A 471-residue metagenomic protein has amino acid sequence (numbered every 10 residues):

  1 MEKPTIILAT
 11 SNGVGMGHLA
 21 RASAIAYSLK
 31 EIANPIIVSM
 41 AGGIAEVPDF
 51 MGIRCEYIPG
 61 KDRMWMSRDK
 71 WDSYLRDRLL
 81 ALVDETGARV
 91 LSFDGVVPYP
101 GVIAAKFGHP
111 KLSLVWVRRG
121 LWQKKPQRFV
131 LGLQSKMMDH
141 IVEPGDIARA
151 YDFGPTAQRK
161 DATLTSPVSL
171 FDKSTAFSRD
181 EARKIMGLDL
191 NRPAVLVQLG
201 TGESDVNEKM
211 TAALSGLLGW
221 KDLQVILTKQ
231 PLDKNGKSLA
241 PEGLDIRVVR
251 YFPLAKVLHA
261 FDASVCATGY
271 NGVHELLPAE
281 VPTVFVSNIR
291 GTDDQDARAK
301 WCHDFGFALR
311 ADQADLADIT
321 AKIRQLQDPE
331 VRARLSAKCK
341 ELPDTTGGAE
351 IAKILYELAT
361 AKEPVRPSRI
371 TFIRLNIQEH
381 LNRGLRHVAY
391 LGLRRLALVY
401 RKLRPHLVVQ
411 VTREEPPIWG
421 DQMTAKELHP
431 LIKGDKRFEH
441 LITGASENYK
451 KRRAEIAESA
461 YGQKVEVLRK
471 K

Functional and structural regions predicted by a protein language model:
E2-V14, S28-A81, D312: Conserved nucleotide-sugar phosphate-binding/catalytic loop shared by glycosyltransferases and other
A9-R21, E46, S204-V206, G420: A short, glycine/small-residue-rich beta-strand->loop->alpha-helix junction that serves as a flexible
L80-P98: Short N-terminal targeting/anchoring amphipathic segment
R119, Q123-P126, Q134-T201: A nucleotide-sugar donor-handling region in carbohydrate enzymes
R179-A263: Donor-nucleotide binding loops and adjacent catalytic segments primarily of GT-B fold Leloir glycosyltransferases
Y251-A297: A donor-sugar binding/catalytic signature common to diverse glycosyltransferases and related nucleotide-sugar
F305-R310, A314-V331: C-terminal "capping" alpha-helix adjacent to the active site of nucleotide-linked donor transferases in cell-envelope
Q327-R404: C-terminal amphipathic helix plus adjacent low-complexity, charged tail appended to glycosyltransferase catalytic
